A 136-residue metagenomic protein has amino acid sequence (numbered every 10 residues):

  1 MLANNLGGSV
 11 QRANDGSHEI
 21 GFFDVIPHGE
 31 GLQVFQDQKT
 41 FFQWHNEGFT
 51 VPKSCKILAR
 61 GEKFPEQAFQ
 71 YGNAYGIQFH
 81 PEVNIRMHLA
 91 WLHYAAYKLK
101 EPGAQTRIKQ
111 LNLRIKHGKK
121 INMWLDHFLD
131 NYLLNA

Functional and structural regions predicted by a protein language model:
M1-G29: Cysteine-nucleophile active-site neighborhood
I26-A136: Amide-donor transfer/coupling interface in amidating biosynthetic enzymes
